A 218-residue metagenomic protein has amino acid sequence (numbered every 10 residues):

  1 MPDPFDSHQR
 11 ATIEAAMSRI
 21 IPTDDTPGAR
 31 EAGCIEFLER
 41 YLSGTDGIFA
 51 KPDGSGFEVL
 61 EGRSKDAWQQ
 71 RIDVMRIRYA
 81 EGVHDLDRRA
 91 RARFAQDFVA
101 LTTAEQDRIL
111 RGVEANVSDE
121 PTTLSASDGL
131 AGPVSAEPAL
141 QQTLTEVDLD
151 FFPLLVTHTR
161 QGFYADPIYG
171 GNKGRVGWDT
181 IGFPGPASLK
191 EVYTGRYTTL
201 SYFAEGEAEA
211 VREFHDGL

Functional and structural regions predicted by a protein language model:
H8-A15, R19, T26, R30-L218: Mature-region segments of soluble proteins
